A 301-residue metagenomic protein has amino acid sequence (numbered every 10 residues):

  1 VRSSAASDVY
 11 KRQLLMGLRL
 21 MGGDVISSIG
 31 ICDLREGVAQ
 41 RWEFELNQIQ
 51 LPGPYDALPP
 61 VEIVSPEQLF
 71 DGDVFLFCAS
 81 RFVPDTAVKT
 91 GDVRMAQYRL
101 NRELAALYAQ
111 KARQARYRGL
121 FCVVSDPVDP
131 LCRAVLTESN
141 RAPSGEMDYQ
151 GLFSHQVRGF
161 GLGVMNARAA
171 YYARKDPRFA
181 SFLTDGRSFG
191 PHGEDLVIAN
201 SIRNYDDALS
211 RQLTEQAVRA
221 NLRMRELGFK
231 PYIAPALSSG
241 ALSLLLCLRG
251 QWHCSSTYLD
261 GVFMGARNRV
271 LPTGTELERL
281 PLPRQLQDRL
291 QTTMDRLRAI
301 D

Functional and structural regions predicted by a protein language model:
V1-A6, Y10: Single conserved hydrophobic/aromatic residue that forms the stacking wall/gate of nucleotide- or nucleobase-binding
K11-L15, P130-R133: Short glycine/serine/threonine-rich phosphate/pyrophosphate-binding segments that cradle anionic phosphate groups
L18: Aromatic pocket-lining residues of Rossmann-like dinucleotide-binding sites
S28-G30: Short beta-strand element of Class I
C32-G72: Conserved N-terminal Rossmann-fold NAD(P) cofactor-binding segment
A57-R118: Rossmann-like NAD(P)-binding element
L120, S125-N200: Rossmann-like dinucleotide-binding core of oxidoreductases
Y172-D301: Long, compositionally biased stretches enriched for glycine and/or charged residues
